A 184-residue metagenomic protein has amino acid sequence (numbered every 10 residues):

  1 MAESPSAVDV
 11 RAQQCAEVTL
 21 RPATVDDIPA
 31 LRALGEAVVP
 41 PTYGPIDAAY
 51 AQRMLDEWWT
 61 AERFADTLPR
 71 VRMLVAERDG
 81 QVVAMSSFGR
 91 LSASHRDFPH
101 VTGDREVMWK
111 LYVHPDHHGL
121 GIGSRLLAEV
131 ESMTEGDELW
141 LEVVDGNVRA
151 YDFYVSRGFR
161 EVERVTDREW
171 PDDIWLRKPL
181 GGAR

Functional and structural regions predicted by a protein language model:
E3, H100-E106, D137-D152, S156-R184: C-terminal "cap" of GNAT-fold acetyltransferases
E3, R11-Q13, P22-I28, R32-H118 (+3 more regions): Acetyl-CoA-dependent GNAT
S6: A short helix/loop element that forms part of the nucleotide-sugar donor recognition site in Leloir-type
V18, V83-G89, W140, F159: A broad helix-preferring feature
